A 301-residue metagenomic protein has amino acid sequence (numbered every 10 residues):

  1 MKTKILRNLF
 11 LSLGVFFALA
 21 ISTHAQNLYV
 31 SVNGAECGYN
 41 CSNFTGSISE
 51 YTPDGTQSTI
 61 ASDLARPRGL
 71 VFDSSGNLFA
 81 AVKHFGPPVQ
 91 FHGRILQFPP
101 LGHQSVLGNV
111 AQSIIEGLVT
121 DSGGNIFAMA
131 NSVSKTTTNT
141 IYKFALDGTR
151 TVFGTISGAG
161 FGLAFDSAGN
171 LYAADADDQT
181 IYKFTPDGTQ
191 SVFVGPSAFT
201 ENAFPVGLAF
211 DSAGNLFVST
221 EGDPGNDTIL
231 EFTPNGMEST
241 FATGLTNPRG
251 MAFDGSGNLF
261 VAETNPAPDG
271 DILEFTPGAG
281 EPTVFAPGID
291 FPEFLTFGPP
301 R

Functional and structural regions predicted by a protein language model:
F10-A20: Bacterial N-terminal signal peptides
T23-A25: Boundary at the C-terminal end of the N-terminal hydrophobic targeting segment
S31-G34, A81-H84, M129-S132, D175 (+2 more regions): Recurrent small/Gly-Pro-centered beta-turn motifs in extracellular repeat architectures
G38, N43-T45, D63-G76, V82-G86 (+10 more regions): Beta-rich, blade/repeat-based domains predominating in secreted/periplasmic proteins but also intracellular
G46-S49, H92-L96, N139-Y142, Q179-K183 (+2 more regions): A short loop-to-beta-strand structural motif that recurs across blades of beta-propeller domains
Y51-T56, F98-H103, F144-T149, F184-T189 (+2 more regions): Short loop/turn segments that connect beta-strands within beta-propeller blades
T56-S62, H103-N109, T149-T155, T189-F199 (+2 more regions): A short beta-strand motif characteristic of beta-propeller blades
